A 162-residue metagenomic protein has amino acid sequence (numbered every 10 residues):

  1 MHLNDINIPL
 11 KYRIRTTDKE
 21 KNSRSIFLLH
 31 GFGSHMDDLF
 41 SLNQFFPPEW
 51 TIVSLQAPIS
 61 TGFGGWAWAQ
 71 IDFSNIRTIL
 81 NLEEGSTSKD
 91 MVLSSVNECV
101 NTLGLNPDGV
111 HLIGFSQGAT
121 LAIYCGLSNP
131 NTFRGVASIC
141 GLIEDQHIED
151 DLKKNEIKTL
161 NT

Functional and structural regions predicted by a protein language model:
I6-K19, S23-L105, G109: Serine-hydrolase catalytic machinery in alpha/beta-hydrolase-like enzymes
S41, Y124-S128: Active-site signature of alpha/beta-hydrolase-fold catalytic machinery across serine- and Asp/Cys-nucleophile hydrolases
H111-G114, I139: Short beta-strand immediately N-terminal to the catalytic nucleophile in serine-hydrolase-like folds
I113-G118, A122: Gly/Ala-rich beta-loop-alpha elbow adjacent to hydrolase catalytic centers
L121-C125, H147: Hydrolases whose catalytic domains are alpha/beta-hydrolase-1, hotdog thioesterase, or metallo-beta-lactamase-like
N131-E144: A conserved short beta-strand
G141-T162: The feature captures the conserved acid-bearing segment of alpha/beta-hydrolase catalytic domains
